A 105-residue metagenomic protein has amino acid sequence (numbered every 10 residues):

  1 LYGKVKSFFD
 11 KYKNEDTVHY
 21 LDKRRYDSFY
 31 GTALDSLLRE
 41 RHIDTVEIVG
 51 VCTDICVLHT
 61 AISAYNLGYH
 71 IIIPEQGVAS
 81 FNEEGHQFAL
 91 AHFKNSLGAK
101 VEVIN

Functional and structural regions predicted by a protein language model:
L1-N105: Active-site-adjacent betaalpha module
